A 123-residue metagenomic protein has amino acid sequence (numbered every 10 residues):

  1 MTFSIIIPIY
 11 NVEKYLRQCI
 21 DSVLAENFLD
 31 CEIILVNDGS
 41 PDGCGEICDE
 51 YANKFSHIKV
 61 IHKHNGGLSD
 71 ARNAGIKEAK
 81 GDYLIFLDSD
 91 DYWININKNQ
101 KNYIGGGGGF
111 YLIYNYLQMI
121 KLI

Functional and structural regions predicted by a protein language model:
M1-I123: Nucleotide-sugar donor-binding/catalytic module of glycosyltransferases that assemble extracellular/cell-envelope
